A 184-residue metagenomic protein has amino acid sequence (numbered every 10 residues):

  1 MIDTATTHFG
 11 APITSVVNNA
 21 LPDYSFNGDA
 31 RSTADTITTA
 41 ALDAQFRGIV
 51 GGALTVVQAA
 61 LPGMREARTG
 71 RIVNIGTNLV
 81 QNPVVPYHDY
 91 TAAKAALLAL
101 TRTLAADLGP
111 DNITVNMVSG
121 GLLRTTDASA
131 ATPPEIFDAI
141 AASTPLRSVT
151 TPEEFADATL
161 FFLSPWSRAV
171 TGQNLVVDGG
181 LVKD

Functional and structural regions predicted by a protein language model:
T14, D35-T55, T69, V73 (+2 more regions): Catalytic Tyr-X3-Lys loop
P22-D43, P86-D89, S129-T132: Conserved mid-core segment of classical short-chain dehydrogenase/reductases
A30-S32, P110, M117-T144, E154: A glycine/serine/threonine-rich, flexible loop-to-helix segment that serves as the NAD(P) cofactor-binding "lid"
V57, A93, T101: Active-site helix of classical SDR
P62, A106-D107, R168: Alpha-helical segment proximal to the catalytic Tyr-Lys
N82, A142, L146, L160 (+1 more regions): Short C-terminal tail/terminal secondary-structure segment of NAD(P)H-dependent dehydrogenase/reductase domains
P83-T91, T103: Active-site loop-to-helix junction immediately N-terminal to the catalytic Tyr of the SDR YXXXK motif in Rossmann-fold
G109, T114, V170-G172: Short, small/polar-rich loop/turn modules that mediate ligand/substrate recognition or access, typified
